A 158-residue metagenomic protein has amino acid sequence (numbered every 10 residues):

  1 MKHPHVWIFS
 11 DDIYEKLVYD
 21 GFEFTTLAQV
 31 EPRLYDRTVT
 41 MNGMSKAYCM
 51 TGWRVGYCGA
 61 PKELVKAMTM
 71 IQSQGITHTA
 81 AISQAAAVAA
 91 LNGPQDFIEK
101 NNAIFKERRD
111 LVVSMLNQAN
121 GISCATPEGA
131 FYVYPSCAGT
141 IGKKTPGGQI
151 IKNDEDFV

Functional and structural regions predicted by a protein language model:
M1-V158: PLP-dependent class I/II
